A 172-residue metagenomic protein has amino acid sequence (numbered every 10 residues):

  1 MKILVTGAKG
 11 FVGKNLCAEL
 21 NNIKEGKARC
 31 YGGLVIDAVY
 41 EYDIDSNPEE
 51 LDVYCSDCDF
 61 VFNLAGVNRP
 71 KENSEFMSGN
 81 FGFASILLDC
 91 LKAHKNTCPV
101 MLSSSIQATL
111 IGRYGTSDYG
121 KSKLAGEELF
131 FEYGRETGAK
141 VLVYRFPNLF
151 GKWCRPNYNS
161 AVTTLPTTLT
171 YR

Functional and structural regions predicted by a protein language model:
M1-G26: N-terminal Rossmann NAD(P)H-binding glycine-rich loop of SDR-like oxidoreductase domains
T6, G10, M77-F81, T116-L124 (+1 more regions): Short-chain dehydrogenase/reductase
T6, V61-A65, V100-I106, Y144-F146: SDR active-site strand-loop-helix element
E25-L51: Adenosine-cofactor binding site in Rossmann-like domains, unifying the SAM/SAH pocket of S-adenosylmethionine-dependent
D45-I86, C90-H94, Q107-Y114: NAD(P)H-binding glycine-rich loop region in Rossmannoid oxidoreductase-like domains and their noncatalytic homologs
N68, S105-L110, P147-C154: Active-site segment of SDR-like NAD(P)-dependent oxidoreductases
S85-E127, G134-L142: Conserved Rossmann-fold NAD(P)-dependent oxidoreductase catalytic core, especially the SDR/UDP-sugar
E132-V143, P147-R172: NAD(P)-dependent short-chain dehydrogenase/reductase
